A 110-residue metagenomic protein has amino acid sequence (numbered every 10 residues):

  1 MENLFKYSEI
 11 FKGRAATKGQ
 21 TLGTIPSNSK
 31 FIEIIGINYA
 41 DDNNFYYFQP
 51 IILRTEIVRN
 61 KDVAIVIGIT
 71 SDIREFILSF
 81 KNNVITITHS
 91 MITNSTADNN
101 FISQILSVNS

Functional and structural regions predicted by a protein language model:
M1-Y7, N28, S107-V108: A signal for long, low-complexity, Ser/Thr/Asn-enriched, surface-exposed stalk/shaft and domain-boundary segments
I10-K30, Y39-Y47: Surface-exposed ligand/attachment interfaces on beta-rich extracellular proteins
K18-L22, I57, S95-I102: PRY/SPRY (B30.2) beta-sandwich protein-interaction domains and their adjacent Ser/Pro/Gly-rich low-complexity linkers
L22-S29, I52-I57, V108: Extracellular and analogous surface-interaction loops
I32-I34: Extracellular/surface recognition and adhesion modules
D41-V58, A97: Surface-exposed flexible segments
R54-D72: Terminal beta-strand-rich extracellular "head" domains that mediate receptor/glycan or other ligand binding
V66-S110: Extracellular jelly-roll beta-sandwich "head" domains, especially the C-terminal globular C1q domain
